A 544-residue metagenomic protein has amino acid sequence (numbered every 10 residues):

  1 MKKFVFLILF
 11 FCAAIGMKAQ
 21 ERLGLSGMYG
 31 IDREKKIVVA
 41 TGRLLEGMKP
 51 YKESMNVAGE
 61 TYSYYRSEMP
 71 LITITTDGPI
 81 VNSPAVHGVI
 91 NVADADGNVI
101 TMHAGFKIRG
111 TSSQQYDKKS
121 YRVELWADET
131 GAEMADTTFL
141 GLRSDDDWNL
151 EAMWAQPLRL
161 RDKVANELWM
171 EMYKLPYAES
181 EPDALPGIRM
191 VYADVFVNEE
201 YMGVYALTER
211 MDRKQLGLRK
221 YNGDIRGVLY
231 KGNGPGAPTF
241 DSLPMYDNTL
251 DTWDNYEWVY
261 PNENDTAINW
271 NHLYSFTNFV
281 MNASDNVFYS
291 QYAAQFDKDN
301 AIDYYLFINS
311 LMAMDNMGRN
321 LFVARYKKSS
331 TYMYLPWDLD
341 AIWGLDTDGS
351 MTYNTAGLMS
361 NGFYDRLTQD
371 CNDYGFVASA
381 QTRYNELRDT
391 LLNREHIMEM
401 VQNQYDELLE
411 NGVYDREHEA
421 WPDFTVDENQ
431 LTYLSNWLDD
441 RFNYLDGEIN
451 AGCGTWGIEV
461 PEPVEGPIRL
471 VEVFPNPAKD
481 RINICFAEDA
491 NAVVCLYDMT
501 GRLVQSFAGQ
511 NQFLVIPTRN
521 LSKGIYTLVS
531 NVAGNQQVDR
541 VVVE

Functional and structural regions predicted by a protein language model:
M1-E21, C485: Bacterial Sec-dependent N-terminal signal peptides
K18, E465-F474, A478-E544: C-terminal outer-membrane/trafficking sorting elements
Q20-K107, E395, E399-Q402, E407-G457: Regulatory N- and C-terminal appendages and interdomain linkers associated with kinase/kinase-like NTP transferase
G88, K119-Y121, A490-C495: Short beta-strand/loop motifs in extracellular/secreted proteins, especially within beta-sandwich accessory domains
V92, V99-A152: Conserved oxyanion/phosphate-binding beta-strand-loop segments in alpha/beta enzyme cores
M102-A104, G110-S112, Y116-D117, N262-G318 (+1 more regions): Middle-to-C-terminal accessory/interaction subdomains
A127-A132, D136-A155, R159, E171 (+4 more regions): Internal "kinase-insert"/substrate-recognition segments embedded within catalytic cores of ATP-dependent enzymes
N450-F474: Residue-level detector of functionally pivotal "anchor" positions at catalytic/ligand-binding pockets or at interdomain
